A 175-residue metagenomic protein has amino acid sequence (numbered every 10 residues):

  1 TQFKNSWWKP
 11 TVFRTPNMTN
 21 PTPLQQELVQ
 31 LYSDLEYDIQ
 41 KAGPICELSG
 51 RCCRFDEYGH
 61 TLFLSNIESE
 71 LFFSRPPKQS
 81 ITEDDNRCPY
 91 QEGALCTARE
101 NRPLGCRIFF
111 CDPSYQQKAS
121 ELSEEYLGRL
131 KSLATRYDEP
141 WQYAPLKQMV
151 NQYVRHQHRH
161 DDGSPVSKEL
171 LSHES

Functional and structural regions predicted by a protein language model:
Q2, S6-R51, D56-S175: Short loop/turn segments that flank or connect secondary-structure elements
